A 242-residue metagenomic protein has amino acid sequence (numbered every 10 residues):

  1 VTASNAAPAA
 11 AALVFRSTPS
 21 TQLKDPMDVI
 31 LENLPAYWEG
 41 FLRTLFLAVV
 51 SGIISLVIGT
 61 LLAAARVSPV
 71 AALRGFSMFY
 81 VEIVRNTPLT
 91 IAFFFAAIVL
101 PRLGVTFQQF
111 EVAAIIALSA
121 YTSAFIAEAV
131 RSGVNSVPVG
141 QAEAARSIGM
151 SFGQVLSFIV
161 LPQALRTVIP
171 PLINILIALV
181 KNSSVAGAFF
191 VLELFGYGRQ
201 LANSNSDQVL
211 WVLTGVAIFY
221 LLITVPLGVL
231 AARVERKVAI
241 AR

Functional and structural regions predicted by a protein language model:
S4-A9: Short alpha-helix boundary/capping segments
A10-R242: Transmembrane alpha-helices and adjacent helix-loop boundaries
